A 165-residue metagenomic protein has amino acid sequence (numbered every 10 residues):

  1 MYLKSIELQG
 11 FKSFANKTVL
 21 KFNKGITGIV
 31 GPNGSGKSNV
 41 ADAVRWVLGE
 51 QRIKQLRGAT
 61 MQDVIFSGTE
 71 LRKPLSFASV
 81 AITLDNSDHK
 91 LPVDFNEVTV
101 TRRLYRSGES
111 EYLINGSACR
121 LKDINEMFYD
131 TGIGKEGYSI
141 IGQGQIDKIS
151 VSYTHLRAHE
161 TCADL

Functional and structural regions predicted by a protein language model:
Y2-R157: Gly/Lys-enriched N-terminal cap/neck module of very large, oligomeric protein machines
H155, C162-L165: Single conserved hydrophobic/aromatic residue that forms the stacking wall/gate of nucleotide- or nucleobase-binding
